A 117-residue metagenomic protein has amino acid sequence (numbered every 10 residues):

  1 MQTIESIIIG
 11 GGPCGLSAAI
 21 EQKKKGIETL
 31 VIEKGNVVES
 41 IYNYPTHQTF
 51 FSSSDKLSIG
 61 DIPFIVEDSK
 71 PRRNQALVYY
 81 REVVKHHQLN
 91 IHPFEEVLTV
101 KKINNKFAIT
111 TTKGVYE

Functional and structural regions predicted by a protein language model:
Q2-V31: N-terminal Rossmann-like FAD-binding beta1-loop-alpha1 element of flavoenzymes
C14, N36-V37: Conserved Rossmann-like nucleotide-cofactor binding loop
A18, I41, K102: Short glycine-/acidic-enriched loop or helix-start segments at secondary-structure transitions that form or flank
Q22, Y44-Q48, K106-F107: Short, glycine/charged-enriched secondary-structure capping and boundary segments
K23, D55, K85: Short polybasic/polar patches that bind polyanions
E39-L77: Glycine-rich active-site loop/strand segments that organize a redox cofactor
P71-E117: Feature captures the FAD/FMN-dependent oxidoreductase FAD-binding
